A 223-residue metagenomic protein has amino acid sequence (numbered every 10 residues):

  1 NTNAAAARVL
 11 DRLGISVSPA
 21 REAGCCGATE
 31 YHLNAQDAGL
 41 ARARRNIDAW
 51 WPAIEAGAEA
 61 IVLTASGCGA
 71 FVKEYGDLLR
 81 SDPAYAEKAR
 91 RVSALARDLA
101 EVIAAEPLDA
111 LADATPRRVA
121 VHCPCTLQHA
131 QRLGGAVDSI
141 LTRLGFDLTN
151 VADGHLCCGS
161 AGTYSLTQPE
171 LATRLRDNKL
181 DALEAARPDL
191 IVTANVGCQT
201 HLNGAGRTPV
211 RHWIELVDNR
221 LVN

Functional and structural regions predicted by a protein language model:
N1-N223: Iron-sulfur cluster-binding electron-transfer modules in prokaryotic oxidoreductases
